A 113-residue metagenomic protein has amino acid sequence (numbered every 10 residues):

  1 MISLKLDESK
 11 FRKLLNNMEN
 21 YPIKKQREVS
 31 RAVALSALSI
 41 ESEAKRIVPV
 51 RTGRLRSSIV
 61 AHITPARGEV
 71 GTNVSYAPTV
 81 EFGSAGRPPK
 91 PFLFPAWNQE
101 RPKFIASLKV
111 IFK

Functional and structural regions predicted by a protein language model:
M1-K113: Short, Lys/Arg-rich flexible segments
